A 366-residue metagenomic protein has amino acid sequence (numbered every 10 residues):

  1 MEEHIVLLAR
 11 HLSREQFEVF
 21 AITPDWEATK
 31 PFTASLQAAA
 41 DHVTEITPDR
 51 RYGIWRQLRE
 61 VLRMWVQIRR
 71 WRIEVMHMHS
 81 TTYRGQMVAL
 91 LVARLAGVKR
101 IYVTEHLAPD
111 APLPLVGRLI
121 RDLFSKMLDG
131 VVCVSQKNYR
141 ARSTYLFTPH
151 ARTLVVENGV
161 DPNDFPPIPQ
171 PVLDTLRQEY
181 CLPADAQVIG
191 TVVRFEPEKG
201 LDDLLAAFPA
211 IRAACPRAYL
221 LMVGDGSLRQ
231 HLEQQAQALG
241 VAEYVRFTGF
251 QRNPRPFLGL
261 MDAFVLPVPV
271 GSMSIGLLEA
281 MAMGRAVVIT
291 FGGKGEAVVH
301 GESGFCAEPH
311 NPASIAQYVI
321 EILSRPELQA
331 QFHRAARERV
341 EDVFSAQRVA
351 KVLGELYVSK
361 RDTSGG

Functional and structural regions predicted by a protein language model:
E2-L7, Q187, T191-A210, L220 (+4 more regions): A conserved mid-protein helix/loop that constitutes part of the nucleotide-sugar donor-binding site
E3-R59, R152-T153, S227: N-terminal strand-loop element at the rim of the active site of nucleotide-sugar-dependent glycosyltransferases
K126-P167: A short, active-site helix/loop in glycosyltransferases that binds the activated sugar's phosphate group
T175-Q178, S314, E321, L328-V343 (+1 more regions): A short, well-ordered alpha-helix in the C-terminal region of glycosyltransferases
E233-G249: Nucleotide-activated donor-binding/catalytic signature segment of Leloir-type glycosyltransferases, i.e., the conserved
F250, P269: Aromatic "clamp/platform" in nucleotide-sugar-dependent glycosyltransferases that forms part of the donor/acceptor
A286-T290, V298: Short hydrophobic beta-strand element within catalytic cores of glycosyltransferases and related nucleotide-activated
H300-G301, F305-P312, E321-P326: Conserved acidic donor-binding segment of nucleotide-sugar-dependent glycosyltransferases
